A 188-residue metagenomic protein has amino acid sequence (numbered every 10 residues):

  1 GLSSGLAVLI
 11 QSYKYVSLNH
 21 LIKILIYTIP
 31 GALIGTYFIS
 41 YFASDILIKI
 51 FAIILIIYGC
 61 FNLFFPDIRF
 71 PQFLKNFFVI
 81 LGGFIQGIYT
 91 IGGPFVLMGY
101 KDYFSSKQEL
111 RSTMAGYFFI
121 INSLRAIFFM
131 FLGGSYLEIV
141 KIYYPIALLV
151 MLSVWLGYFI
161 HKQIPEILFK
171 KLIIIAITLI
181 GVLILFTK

Functional and structural regions predicted by a protein language model:
G1-I22, P94-V150: Small-residue-rich hydrophobic segments that form or flank transmembrane alpha-helices in multi-pass membrane proteins
G1-L2, D45-I54, I80-T90, I139-L149: Structural signature of hydrophobic alpha-helical transmembrane segments
G1-L63: Membrane helix-loop-helix hairpins that form the core translocation module of multi-pass transporters
G35-S40, S44, I48, G87-I91 (+2 more regions): Hydrophobic alpha-helical transmembrane segments in multi-pass integral membrane proteins
T36-S40, M98, Y158: Small-residue-mediated transmembrane helix hinge/kink sites in multi-pass secondary transporters
A52-L55, G59, A115, F119-N122 (+2 more regions): Residues within membrane-spanning alpha-helices of integral membrane proteins, especially the hydrophobic core/packing
D67-A115, F186: Selected transmembrane alpha-helices and immediately adjacent juxtamembrane segments of polytopic inner-membrane
W155-I177: Interfacial loop-to-transmembrane junctions
